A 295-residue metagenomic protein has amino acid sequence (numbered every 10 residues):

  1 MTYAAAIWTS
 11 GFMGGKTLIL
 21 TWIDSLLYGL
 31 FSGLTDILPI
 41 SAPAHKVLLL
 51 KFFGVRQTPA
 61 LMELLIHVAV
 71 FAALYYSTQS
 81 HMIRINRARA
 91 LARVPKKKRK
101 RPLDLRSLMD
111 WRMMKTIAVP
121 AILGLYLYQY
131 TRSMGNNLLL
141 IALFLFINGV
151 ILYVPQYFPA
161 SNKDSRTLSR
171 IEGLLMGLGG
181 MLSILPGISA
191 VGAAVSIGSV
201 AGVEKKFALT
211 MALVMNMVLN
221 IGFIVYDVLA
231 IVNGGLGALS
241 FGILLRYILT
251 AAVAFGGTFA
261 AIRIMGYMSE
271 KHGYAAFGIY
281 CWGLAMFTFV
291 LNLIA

Functional and structural regions predicted by a protein language model:
M1-A295: Multi-pass membrane proteins that catalyze or facilitate reactions on polyprenyl-/lipid-phosphate substrates and their
